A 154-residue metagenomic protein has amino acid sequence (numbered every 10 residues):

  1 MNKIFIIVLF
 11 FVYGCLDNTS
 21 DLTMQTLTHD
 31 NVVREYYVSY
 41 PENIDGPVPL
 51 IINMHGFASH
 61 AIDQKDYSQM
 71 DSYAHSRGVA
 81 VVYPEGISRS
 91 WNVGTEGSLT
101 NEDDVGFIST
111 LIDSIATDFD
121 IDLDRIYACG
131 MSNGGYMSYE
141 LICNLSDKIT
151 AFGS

Functional and structural regions predicted by a protein language model:
I4-Y13: Sec-dependent N-terminal signal peptides
C15-L50, I62-S68, S76, A80 (+2 more regions): A domain-start/cap signature at the N-terminus of enzymes
I52-M54: Alpha/beta-hydrolase
G56-H60: Active-site glycine-rich loops that stabilize anionic/oxyanionic intermediates across multiple enzyme folds
Y67-M70, V105: Amphipathic alpha-helical segments in well-structured domains
E85-D103: Cap/lid segment of the alpha/beta-hydrolase catalytic domain
S98-F119, E140: Alpha/beta-hydrolase active-site loop
